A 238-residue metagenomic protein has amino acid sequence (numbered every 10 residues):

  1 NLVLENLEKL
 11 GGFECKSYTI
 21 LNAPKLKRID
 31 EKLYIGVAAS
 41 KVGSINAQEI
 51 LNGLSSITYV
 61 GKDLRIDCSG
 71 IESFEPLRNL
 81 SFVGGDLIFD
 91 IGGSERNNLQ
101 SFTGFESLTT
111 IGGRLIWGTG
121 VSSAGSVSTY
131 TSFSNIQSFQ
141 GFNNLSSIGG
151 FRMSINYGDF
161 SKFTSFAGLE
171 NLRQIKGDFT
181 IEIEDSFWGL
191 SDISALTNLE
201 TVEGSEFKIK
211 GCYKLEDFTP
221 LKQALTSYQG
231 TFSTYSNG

Functional and structural regions predicted by a protein language model:
N1-K25, D30-G53, Y59-Q137, G141-E216 (+1 more regions): Concave beta-strand-loop units of leucine-rich repeat
